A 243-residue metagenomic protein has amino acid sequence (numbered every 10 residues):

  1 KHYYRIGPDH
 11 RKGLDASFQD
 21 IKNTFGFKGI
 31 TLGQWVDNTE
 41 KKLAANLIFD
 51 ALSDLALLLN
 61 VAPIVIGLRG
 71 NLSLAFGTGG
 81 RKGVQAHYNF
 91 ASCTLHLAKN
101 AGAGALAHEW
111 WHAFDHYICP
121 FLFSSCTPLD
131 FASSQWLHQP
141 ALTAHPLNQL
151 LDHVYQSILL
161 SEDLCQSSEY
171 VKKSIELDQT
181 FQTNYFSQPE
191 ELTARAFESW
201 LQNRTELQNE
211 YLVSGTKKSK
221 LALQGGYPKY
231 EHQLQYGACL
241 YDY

Functional and structural regions predicted by a protein language model:
Y3-N46, V61-Y243: Active-site-flanking segments in enzyme catalytic domains
L52: Extended, Lys/Arg-enriched charged tracts that mediate electrostatic binding to polyanionic substrates
L55: Divalent metal-coordination and catalytic microenvironments
